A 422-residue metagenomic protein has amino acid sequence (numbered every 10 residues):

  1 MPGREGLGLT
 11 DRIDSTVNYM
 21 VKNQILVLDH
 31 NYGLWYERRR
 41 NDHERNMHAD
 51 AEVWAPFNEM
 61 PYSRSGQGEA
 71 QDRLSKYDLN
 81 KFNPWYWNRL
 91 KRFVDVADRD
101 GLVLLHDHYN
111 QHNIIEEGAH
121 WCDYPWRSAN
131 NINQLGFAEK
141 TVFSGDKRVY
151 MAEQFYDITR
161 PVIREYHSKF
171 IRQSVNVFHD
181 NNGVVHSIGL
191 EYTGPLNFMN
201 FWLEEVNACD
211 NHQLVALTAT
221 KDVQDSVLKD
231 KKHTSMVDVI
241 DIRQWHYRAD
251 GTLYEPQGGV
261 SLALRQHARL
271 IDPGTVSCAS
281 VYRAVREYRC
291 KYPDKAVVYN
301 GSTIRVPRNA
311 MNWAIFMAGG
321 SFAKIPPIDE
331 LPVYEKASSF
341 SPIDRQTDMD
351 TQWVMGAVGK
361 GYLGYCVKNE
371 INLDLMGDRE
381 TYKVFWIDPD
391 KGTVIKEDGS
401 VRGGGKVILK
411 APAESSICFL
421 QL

Functional and structural regions predicted by a protein language model:
M1-V239, R248: Active-site mouth of glycoside hydrolases
H30, I188, L217, I242 (+3 more regions): Hydrophobic side chains in beta-strands
G33, G403-G404: Short, glycine- and charge-enriched coil/turn segments that flank and shape catalytic ligand pockets
G68-Q71, V149-Q154, H179-N181, L203 (+4 more regions): Generic detector of short, locally flexible boundary/turn motifs and exposed helical patches
H179, E191, W245, G320 (+1 more regions): Residue-level marker of positions within ordered structural domains that often coincide with functionally constrained
D180, I242, F340-I343: A structural signal for alpha-helix termini and helix-coil/disorder junctions
L196-T303: Glycoside hydrolase catalytic-domain groove-lining segments
R265-G399, K406-L422: Aromatic- and carboxylate-lined catalytic core of secreted/periplasmic carbohydrate-active enzymes
